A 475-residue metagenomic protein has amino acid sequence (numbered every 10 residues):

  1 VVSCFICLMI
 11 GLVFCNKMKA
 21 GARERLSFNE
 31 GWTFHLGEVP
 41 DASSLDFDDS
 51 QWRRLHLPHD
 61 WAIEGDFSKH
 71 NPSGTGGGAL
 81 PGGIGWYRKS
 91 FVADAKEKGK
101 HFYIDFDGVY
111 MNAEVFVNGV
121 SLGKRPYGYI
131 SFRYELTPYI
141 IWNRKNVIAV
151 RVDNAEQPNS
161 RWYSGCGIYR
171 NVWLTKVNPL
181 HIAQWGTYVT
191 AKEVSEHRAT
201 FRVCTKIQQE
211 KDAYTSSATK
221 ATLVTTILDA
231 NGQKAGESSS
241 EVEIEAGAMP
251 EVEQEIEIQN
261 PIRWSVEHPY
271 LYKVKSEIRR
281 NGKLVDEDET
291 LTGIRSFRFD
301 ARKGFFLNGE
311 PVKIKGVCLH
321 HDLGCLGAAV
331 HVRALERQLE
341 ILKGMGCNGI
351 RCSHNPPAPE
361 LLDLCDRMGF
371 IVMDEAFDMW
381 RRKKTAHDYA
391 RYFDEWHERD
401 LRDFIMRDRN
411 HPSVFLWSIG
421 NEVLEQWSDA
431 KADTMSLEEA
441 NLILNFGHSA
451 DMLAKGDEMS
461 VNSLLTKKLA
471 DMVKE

Functional and structural regions predicted by a protein language model:
V1-A22: Bacterial Sec-dependent N-terminal signal peptides
K17-S73, V147-R151, A155, L174: Accessory carbohydrate-binding/adhesion or oligomerization-edge regions at the termini of glycan-active proteins
L26-F28, L36-E38, G82-Y188, E210 (+3 more regions): Accessory beta-strand-rich segments of carbohydrate-active enzymes
I84, N143-R144, R198, E245-M249: Solvent-exposed, conformationally flexible loop/turn segments
E97-H101, I140-K145, Y214-A218, I258-K273: Short glycine/proline/serine/threonine-rich loop/turn segments at secondary-structure transition edges
V117, R198-E243, P250-Q254: Beta-strand-rich binding/interaction modules
Y129-W142, P158, S296-E475: Active-site mouth of glycoside hydrolases
